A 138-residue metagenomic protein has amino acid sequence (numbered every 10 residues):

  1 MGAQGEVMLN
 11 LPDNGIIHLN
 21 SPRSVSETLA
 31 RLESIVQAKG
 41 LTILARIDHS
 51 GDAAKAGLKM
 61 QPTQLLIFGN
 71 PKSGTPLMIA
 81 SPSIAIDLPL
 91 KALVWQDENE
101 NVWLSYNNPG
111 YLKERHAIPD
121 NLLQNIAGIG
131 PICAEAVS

Functional and structural regions predicted by a protein language model:
G2-K39: Terminal, regulation- and interaction-focused segments at domain boundaries
D13-G15, P62, L88, E100: A generic structural signal for well-ordered coil/turn residues at beta-strand boundaries that shape enzyme active-site
T28, L32, H49, S73-G74 (+2 more regions): Amphipathic alpha-helical interface surfaces
L44-V94: Compact, glycine-rich, soluble single-domain proteins
K91-P119: Beta-strand/loop substructures that line and gate deep hydrophobic ligand-binding cavities in soluble
E114-S138: Well-ordered alpha/beta subsegment
